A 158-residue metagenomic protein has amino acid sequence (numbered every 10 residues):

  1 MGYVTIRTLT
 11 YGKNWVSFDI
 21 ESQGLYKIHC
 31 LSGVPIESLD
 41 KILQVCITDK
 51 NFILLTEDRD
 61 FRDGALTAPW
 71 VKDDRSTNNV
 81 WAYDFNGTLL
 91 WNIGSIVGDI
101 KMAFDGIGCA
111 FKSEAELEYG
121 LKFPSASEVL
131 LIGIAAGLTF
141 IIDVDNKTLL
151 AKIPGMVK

Functional and structural regions predicted by a protein language model:
M1-K158: Secretory-pathway ectodomains
